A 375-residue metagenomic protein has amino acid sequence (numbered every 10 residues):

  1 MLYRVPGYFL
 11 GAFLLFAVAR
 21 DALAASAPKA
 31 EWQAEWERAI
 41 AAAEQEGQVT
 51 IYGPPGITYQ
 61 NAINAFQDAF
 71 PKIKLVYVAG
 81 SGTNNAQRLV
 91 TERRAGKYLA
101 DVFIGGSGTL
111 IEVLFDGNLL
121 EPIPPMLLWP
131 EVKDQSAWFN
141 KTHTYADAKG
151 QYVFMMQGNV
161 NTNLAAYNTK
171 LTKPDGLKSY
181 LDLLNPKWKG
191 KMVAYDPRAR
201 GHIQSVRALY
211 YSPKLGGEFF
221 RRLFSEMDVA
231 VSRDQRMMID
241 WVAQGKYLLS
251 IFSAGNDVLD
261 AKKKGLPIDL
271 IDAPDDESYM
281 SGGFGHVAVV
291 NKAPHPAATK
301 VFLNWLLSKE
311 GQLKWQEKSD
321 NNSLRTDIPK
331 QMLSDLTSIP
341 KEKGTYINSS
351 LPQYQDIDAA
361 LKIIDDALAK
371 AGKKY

Functional and structural regions predicted by a protein language model:
P6-D21: Bacterial N-terminal signal peptides
A22-S26: Boundary at the C-terminal end of the N-terminal hydrophobic targeting segment
A27-P28, W32, K341-Y375: Conserved C-terminal helix/tail region of periplasmic/extracytoplasmic solute-binding proteins
Q33-E44, P54-K74: Short, polar/charged alpha-helical segment
T50-N64, V76-V90, Y98-I239, A243: Extracytoplasmic ligand-binding site segments that recognize negatively charged/polar headgroups
T109-V113, L249-D269: A ligand-binding cleft/hinge motif common to bilobed small-molecule-binding domains
F220-S225, V229-S232, R236, G265-N291: Periplasmic-binding protein-like
G285-S349: Mature extracytoplasmic/periplasmic domains
